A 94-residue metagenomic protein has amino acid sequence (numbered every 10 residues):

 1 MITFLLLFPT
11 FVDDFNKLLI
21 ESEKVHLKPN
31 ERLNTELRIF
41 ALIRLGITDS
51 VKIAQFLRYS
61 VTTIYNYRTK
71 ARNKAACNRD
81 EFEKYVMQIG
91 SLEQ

Functional and structural regions predicted by a protein language model:
I2-Q94: Cytosolic nucleotide-binding catalytic cores of signal-transduction proteins
